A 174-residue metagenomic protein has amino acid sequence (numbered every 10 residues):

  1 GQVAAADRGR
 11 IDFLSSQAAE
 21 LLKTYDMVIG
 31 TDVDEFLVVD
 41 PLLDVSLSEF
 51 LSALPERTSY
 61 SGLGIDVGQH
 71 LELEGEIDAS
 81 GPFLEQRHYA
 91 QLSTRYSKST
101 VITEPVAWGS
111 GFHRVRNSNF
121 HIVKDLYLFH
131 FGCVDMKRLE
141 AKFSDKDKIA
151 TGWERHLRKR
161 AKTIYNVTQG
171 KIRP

Functional and structural regions predicted by a protein language model:
G1-T31, V38-L43: Active-site-proximal specificity loops/subdomain of glycosyltransferases
I11-F13, V39-P174: Catalytic-site signature of metal-activated, phosphate-bearing donor transferases, centered on the GT-A/GT-A-like
G30-D34, I65-D66: Short, glycine/charge-rich beta-strand/loop segments that flank catalytic centers and engage negatively charged groups
